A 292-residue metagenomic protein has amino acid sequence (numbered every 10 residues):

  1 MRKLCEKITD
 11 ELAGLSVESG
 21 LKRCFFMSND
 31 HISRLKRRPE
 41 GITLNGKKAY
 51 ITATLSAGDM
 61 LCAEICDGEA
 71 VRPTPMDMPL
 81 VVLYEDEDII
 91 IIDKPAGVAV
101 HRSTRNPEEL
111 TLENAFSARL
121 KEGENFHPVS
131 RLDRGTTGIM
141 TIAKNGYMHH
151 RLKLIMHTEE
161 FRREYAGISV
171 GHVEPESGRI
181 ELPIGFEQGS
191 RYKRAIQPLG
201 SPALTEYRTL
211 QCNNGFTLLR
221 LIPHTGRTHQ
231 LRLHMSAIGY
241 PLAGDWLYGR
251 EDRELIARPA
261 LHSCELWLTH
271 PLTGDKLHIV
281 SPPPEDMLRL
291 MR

Functional and structural regions predicted by a protein language model:
M1-E181, G185-F186, V280, D286-L290: RNA pseudouridine synthases
M1-K36, S201-L204, N214, H224 (+2 more regions): Pseudouridine synthases involved in rRNA/tRNA modification
K48, N214-I222: Short histidine-centered loop motifs in beta-beta connectors
Y50-T54, R220, R258: Short, surface-exposed secondary-structure edge patches
V98-H101, Y192-K193, T217: Short small-residue beta-strand/loop micro-motif enriched in glycine and branched aliphatics
K121, V173-P175, G189, C212-G215 (+1 more regions): Short, conserved beta-turn/loop elements at beta-strand boundaries and strand-helix junctions
S190-P198: Short aromatic-glycine motifs in intrinsically disordered, low-complexity regions
Y207: Long C-terminal interaction/binding lobes of large macromolecular proteins
